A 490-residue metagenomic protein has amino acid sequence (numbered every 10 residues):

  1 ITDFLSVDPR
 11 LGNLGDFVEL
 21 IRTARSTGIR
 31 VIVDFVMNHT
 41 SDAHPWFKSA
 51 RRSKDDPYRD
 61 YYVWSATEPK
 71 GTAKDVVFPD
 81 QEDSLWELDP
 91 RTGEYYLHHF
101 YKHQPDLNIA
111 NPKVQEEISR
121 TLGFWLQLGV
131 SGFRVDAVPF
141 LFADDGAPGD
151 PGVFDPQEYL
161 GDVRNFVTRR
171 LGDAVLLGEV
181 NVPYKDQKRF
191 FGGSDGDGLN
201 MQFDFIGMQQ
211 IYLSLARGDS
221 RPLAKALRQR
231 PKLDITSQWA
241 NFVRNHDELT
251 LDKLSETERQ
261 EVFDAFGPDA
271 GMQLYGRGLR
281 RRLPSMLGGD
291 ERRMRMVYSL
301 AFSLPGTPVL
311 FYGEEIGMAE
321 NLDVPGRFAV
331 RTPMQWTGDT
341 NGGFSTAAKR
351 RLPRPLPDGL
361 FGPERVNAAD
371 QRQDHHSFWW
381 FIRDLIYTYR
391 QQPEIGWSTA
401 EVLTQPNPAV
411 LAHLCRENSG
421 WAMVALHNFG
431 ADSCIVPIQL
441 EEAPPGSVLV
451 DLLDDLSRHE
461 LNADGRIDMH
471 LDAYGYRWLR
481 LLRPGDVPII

Functional and structural regions predicted by a protein language model:
I1-I490: Active-site and adjacent substrate-binding regions of carbohydrate-active enzymes
